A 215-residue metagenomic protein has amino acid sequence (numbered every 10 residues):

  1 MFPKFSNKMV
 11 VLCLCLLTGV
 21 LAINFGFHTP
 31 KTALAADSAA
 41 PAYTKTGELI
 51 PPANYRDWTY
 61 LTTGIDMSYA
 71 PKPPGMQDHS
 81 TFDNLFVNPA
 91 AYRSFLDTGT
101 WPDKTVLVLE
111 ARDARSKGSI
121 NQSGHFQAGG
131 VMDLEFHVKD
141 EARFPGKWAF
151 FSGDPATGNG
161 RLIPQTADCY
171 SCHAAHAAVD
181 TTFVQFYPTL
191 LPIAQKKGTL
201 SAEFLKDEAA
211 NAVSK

Functional and structural regions predicted by a protein language model:
M1-N7: N-terminal secretory signal peptides that target proteins for export/translocation
V10-L12, C169: Mature extracytoplasmic/luminal segments of secretory-pathway proteins
L12-G26: Bacterial N-terminal signal peptides
A33-A35: Boundary at the C-terminal end of the N-terminal hydrophobic targeting segment
D37, P41-T44, P51-T59, T63 (+2 more regions): Sequence context surrounding c-type heme c attachment/ligation sites in exported
E48, A53, T63-M67, K72-G75 (+2 more regions): Alpha-carbonic anhydrase
D78-D97, S119-Q122: N-terminal post-signal-peptidase region of extra-cytosolic proteins
